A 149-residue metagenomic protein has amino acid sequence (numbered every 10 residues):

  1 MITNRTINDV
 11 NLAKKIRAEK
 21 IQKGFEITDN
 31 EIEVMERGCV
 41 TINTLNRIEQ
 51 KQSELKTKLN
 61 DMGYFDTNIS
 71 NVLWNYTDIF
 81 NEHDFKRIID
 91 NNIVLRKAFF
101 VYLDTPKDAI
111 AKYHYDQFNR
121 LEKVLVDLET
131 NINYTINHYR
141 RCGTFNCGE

Functional and structural regions predicted by a protein language model:
M1-E149: Extracellular "spike/adhesin" assembly and maturation modules and analogous cytosolic coiled-coil scaffolds
